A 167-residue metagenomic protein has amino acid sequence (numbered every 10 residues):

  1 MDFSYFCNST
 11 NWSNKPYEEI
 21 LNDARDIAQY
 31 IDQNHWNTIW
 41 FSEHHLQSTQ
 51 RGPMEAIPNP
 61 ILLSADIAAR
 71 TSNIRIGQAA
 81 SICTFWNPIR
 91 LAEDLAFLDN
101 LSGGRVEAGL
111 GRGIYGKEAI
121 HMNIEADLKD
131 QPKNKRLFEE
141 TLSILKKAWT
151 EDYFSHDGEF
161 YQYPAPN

Functional and structural regions predicted by a protein language model:
M1-R75: N-terminal beta1-alpha1-beta2 module of alpha/beta enzyme domains
Y5, Q78, A108-L110: Structural beta-sheet core signal
S9, H45, I82, R112-I114 (+1 more regions): Short, flexible active-site-adjacent loop segments at beta-strand->alpha-helix junctions, enriched in small/polar
N11-W12, A79-A80, Y153-H156: N-terminal start-of-chain detector that recognizes signal peptides and the immediate post-cleavage beginning
W12, Q47-S48, F85, Y115-K117: Flexible, glycine-rich phosphate/dinucleotide-binding loops and adjacent beta-alpha linkers at cofactor/substrate
P16-D23, G52-N59, W86, R90 (+1 more regions): Alpha-helix N-cap and loop-to-helix initiation/capping positions
G77-F85: Conserved strand-turn element in the central/C-terminal portion of the radical SAM core barrel that lines
N87-N167: Internal, glycine-rich beta/alpha segment that forms the wall or movable "lid" of small-molecule/cofactor binding
